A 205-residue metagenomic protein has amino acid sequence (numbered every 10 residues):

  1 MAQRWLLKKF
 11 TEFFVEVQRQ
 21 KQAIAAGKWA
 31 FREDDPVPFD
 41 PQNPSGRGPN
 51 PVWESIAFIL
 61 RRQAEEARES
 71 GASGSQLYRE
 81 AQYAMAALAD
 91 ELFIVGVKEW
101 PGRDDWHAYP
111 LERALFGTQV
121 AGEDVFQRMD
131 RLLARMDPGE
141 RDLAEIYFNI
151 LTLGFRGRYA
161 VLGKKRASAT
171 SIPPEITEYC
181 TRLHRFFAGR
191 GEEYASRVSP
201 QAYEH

Functional and structural regions predicted by a protein language model:
M1-F93, D105: Non-catalytic, solvent-exposed interaction/assembly segments
M1-W5, P41-V52, E69-S73, L77 (+6 more regions): Non-transmembrane, amphipathic alpha-helical segments
R4-T11, R79-A86, E123, Q127 (+3 more regions): Non-catalytic, well-ordered alpha-helical scaffold segments
G27-F31, K98-G102, G163-A167, E192-H205: Long amphipathic alpha-helical segments
P36-P41, A108-F116, G157, T181-A188: Eukaryote-specific, cytoplasm-facing alpha-helical/coiled-coil scaffolding segments in long proteins
A84-A87, R128, L132-P138, Y194-H205: Long, charge-rich low-complexity segments
A89-R166: Membrane-proximal low-complexity regions enriched in glycine and acidic/polar residues
G139-S199: Extracytoplasmic/lumenal ectodomains and periplasmic regions of secretory and membrane proteins
